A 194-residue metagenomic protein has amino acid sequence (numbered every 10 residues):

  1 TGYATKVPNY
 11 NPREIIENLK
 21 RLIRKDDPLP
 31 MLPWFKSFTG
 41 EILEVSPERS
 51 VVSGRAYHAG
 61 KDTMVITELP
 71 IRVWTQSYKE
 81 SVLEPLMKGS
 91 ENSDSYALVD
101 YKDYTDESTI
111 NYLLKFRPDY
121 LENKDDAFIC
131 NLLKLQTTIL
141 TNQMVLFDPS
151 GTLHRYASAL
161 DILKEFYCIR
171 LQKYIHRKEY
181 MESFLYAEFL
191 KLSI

Functional and structural regions predicted by a protein language model:
T1-R13: Conserved phosphate/anionic-ligand binding catalytic regions in large, soluble enzymes, centered on
N11-L22: Phosphate-handling active-site elements
K20, R24-I194: Charged, surface-exposed alpha-helical interface/stalk elements
